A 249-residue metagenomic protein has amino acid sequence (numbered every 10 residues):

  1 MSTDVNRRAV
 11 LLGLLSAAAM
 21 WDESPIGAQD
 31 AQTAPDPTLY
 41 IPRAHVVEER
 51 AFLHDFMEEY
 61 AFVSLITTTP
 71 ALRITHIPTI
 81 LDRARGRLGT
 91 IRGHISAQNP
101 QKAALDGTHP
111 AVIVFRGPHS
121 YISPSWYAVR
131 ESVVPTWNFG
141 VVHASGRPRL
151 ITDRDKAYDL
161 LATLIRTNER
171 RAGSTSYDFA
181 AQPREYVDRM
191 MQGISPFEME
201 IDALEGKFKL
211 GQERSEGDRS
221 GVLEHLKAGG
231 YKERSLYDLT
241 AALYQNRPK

Functional and structural regions predicted by a protein language model:
S2-A17: N-terminal secretory signal peptides and thylakoid transit peptides that target proteins across membranes
M20-P25: C-terminal segment of classical bacterial N-terminal signal peptides
T33-L88: An N-terminal domain-cap segment
D36-I41, P118-K249: Charged, gly/pro-rich active-site loop segments
F52, I66-T69, P100-A103, R130-V133 (+1 more regions): Catalytic micro-motifs at enzyme active sites that drive phosphoryl/nucleotidyl and oxygen chemistry
A61, T75, R87-I91, G107-A111 (+2 more regions): A generic structural signal for short beta-strands and their flanking turns/coil linkers
I80-S123: A short mixed-secondary-structure module that forms the rim of ligand-binding clefts
